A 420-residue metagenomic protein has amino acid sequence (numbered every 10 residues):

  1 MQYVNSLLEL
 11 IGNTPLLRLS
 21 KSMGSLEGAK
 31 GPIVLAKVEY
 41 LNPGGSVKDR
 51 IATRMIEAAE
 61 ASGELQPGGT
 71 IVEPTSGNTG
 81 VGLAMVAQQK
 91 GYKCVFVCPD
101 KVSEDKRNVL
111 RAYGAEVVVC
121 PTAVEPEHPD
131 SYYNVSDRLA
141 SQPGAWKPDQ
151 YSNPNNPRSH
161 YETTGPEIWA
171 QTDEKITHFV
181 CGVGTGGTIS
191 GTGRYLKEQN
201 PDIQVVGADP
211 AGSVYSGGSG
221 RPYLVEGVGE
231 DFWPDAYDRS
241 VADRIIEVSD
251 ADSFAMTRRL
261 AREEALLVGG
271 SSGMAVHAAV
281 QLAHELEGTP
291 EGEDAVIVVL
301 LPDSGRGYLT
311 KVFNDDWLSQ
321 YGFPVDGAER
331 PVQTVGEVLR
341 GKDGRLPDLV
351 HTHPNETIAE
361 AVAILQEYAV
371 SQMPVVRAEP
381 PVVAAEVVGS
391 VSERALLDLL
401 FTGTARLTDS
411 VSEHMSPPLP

Functional and structural regions predicted by a protein language model:
M1-T334: PLP-dependent amino-acid enzyme catalytic core
G207, A283-P420: Tandem CBS (Cystathionine beta-synthase) repeat/Bateman regulatory domains
